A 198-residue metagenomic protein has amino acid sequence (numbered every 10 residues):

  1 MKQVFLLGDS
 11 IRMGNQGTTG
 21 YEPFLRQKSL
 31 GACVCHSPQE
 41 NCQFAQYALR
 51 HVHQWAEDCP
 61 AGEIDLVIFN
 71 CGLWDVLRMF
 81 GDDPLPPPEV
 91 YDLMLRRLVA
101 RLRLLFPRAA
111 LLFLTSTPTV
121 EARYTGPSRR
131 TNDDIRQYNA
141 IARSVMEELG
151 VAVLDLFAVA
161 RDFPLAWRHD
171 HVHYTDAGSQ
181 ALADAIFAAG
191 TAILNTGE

Functional and structural regions predicted by a protein language model:
M1-R97, D133: Conserved SGNH/GDSL esterase-like catalytic core that processes O-acyl groups on lipids and polysaccharides
A48, V52, W167-E198: Histidine-centered active-site loop/cap adjacent to the catalytic His in serine esterases/O-acetyl transfer systems
C71, T115-T117, L156-A158: Short, well-ordered beta-to-alpha junction loops that form the rim of enzyme active sites and present histidine/acidic
V76-P86, V120-P127, A166-W167: Surface-exposed, active-site-proximal loop segments in enzymatic domains
D83-V90, P127-Q137, D170-G178: Alpha-helix N-cap and loop-to-helix initiation/capping positions
L98-L102: Hydrophobic positions in alpha-helices of CheY-like receiver
F106-A110: A short helix->loop->beta-strand "cap" motif at the edges of active sites that frequently abuts
T119-L156: Substrate-gating cap/lid alpha-helix
